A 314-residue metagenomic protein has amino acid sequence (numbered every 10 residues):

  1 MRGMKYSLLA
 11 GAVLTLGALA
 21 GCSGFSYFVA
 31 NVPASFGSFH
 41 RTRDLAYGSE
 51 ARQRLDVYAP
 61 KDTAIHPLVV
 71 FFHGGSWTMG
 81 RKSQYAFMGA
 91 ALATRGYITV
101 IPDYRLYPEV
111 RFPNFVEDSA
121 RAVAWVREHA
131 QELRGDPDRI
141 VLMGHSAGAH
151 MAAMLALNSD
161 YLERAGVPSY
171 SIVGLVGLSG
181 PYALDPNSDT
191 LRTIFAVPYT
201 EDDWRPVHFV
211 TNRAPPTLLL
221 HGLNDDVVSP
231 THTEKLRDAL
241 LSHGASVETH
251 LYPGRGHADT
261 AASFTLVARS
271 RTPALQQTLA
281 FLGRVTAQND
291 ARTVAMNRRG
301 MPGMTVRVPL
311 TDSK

Functional and structural regions predicted by a protein language model:
G24-T63: N-terminal cap/lid segment of alpha/beta-hydrolase-fold proteins
A34, E50, G177-F209, P215: Mobile cap/lid helix-loop segments that gate and shape the active-site cleft of serine hydrolases
I65-G75: Short beta-strand element of the alpha/beta-hydrolase
G80-Q84, M88, V100-P137, V267-R269: Catalytic nucleophile-loop/oxyanion-hole region of alpha/beta-hydrolase and closely related hydrolase-like folds
R121-T190, D202: Primarily recognizes the serine-hydrolase "nucleophile elbow" in alpha/beta-hydrolase and SGNH/GDSL folds
L219-H221, D225: Short beta-strand/loop motif that positions the catalytic acidic residue of the alpha/beta-hydrolase fold
D226-K235: Conserved alpha/beta-hydrolase "acid-adjacent" motif
E234, L241-K314: C-terminal catalytic histidine-bearing segment of alpha/beta-hydrolase fold enzymes
